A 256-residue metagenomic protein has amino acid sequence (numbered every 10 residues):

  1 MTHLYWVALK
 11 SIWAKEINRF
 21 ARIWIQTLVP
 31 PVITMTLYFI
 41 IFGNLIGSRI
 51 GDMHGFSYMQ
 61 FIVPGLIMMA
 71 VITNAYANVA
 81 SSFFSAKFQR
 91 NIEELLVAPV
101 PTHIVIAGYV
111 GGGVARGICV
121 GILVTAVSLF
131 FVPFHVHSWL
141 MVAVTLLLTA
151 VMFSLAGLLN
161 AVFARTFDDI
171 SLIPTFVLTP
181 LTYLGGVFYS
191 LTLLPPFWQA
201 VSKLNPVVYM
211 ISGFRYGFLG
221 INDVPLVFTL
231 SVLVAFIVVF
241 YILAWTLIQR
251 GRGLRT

Functional and structural regions predicted by a protein language model:
M1-V32: Aromatic- and glycine-rich beta-strand/loop motifs that create alpha-glucan
S11, K15-R19, S85, R90-V97 (+4 more regions): Short amphipathic alpha-helical coupling elements at transmembrane boundaries
F20, T182-V239: Membrane-interfacial helix-loop-helix junctions in multi-pass membrane proteins
I23-Q26, F61-G65, I72-A77, A107-Y109 (+4 more regions): Short alpha-helical transmembrane interface motifs in multi-pass membrane proteins
P30-Y38, Y58-S128, G157, T175-F176 (+1 more regions): Hydrophobic alpha-helical transmembrane segments of multi-pass membrane transport proteins
F42, I46-G51, T73, S128-V136 (+3 more regions): Short helix-capping/hinge motifs at transmembrane helix termini and TM-loop junctions
T102, I106-P174, I221-W245: Alpha-helical transmembrane segments and their short interhelical loops
I248-T256: Short cytosolic juxtamembrane segments of multi-pass membrane proteins
